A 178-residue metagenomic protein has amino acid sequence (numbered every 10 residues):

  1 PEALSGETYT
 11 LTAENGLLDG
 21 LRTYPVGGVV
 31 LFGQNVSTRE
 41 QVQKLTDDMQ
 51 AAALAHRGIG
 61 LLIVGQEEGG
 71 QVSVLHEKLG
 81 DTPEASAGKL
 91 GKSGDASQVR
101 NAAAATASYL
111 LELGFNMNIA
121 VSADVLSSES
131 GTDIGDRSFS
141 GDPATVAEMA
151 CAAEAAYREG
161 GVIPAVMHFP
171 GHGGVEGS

Functional and structural regions predicted by a protein language model:
P1-A13: Boundary/entry segment of secreted carbohydrate-active catalytic domains
E7, G20-V146, G173-S178: Enzymes and membrane/adaptor proteins characterized by extended Gly/Ser/Thr/Asp/Glu-rich, aromatic-dotted
M149-A150: Substrate-gating cap/lid alpha-helix
E154-P170, E176: Phosphate/pyrophosphate-binding betaalpha-module
